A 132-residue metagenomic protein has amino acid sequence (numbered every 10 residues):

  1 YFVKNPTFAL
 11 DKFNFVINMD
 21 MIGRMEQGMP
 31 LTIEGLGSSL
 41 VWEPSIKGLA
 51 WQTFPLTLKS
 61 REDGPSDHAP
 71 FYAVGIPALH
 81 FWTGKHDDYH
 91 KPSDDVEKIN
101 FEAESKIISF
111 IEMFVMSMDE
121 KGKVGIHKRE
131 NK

Functional and structural regions predicted by a protein language model:
Y1-K85, N100-E104: Metal-dependent peptidase/peptidase-like ectodomains
D67-A69, K128-K132: Amphipathic alpha-helical surface "interface" segments used for docking/oligomerization or membrane association within
D87-E130: His/Asp/Glu-rich mid-to-C-terminal helical/loop segments that flank catalytic regions of hydrolases
